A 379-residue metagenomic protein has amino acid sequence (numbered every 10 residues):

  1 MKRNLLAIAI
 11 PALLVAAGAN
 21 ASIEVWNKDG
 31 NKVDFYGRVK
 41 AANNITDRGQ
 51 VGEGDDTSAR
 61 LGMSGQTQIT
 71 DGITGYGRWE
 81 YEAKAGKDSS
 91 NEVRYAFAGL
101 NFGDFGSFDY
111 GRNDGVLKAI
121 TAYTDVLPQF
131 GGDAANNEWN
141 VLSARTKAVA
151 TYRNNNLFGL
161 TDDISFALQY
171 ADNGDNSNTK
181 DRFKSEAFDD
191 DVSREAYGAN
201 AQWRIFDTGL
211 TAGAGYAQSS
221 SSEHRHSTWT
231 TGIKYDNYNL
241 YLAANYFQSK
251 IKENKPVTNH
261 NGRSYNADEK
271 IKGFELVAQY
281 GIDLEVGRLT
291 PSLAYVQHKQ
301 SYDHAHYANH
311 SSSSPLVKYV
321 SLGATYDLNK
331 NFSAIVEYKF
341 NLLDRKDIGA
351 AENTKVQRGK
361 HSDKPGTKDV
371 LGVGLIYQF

Functional and structural regions predicted by a protein language model:
A7, A150, D363-F379: Outer-membrane beta-barrel "beta-signal"
I23-I45, G49-N173, S193, Q202-F206: Outer membrane beta-barrel
V33-A41, D71, G75-G77, F108 (+10 more regions): Transmembrane beta-strands of outer-membrane beta-barrel proteins
G37-A41, L61-G65, A98-L100, Y110 (+7 more regions): Residues on the lipid-exposed face of transmembrane beta-strands in outer-membrane beta-barrel proteins
A41-D47, Y81-A85, D114-V116, Y170-G174 (+9 more regions): Transmembrane beta-strands of outer-membrane beta-barrel pores
T67-I69, F102-D104, N154-L160, Q202-D207 (+5 more regions): Outer-membrane beta-barrel strand-turn architecture
V192-L322: Detector for outer-membrane/organellar transmembrane beta-barrel domains, recognizing the amphipathic beta-strand
L328-V373: Predominantly the C-terminal beta-signal and adjacent terminal strand-loop region of outer-membrane beta-barrel
